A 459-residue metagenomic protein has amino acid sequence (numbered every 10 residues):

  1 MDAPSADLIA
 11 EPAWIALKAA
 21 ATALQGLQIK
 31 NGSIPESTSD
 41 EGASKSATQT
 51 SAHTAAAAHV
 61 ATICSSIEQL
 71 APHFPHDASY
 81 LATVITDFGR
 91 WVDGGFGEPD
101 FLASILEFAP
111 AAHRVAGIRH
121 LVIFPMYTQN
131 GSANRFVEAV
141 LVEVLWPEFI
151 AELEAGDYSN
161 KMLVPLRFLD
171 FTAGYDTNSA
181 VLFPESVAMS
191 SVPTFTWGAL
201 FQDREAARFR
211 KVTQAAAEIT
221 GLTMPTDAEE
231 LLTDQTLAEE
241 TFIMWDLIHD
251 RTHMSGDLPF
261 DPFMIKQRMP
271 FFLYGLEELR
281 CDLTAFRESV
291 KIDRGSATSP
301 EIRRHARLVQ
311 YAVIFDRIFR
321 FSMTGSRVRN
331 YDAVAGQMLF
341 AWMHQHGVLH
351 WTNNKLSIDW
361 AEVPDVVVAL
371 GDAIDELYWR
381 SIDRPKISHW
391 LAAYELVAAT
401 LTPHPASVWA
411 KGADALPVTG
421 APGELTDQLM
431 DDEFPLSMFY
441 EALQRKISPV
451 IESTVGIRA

Functional and structural regions predicted by a protein language model:
M1-E68: Noncatalytic N-terminal accessory/assembly modules of large enzymes
D2-E11, E239, F286, V290-H404 (+1 more regions): Long, well-structured alpha-helical subdomains associated with metal-dependent extracellular/ecto-lumenal hydrolases
Q69-E229: Contiguous, non-catalytic segments that form substrate-binding/exosite surfaces or channel walls
E229-W245: Short pre-active-site segment immediately N-terminal to the catalytic Zn-binding motif
F242-L258: Active-site recognition of the HExxH zinc-binding catalytic motif
D257-L279: Post-HEXXH active-site segment of zinc metalloproteases
Y274-V290: An active-site-proximal "capping" alpha-helix that borders the catalytic cofactor pocket
E376-A459: Long, compositionally biased intrinsically disordered regions
